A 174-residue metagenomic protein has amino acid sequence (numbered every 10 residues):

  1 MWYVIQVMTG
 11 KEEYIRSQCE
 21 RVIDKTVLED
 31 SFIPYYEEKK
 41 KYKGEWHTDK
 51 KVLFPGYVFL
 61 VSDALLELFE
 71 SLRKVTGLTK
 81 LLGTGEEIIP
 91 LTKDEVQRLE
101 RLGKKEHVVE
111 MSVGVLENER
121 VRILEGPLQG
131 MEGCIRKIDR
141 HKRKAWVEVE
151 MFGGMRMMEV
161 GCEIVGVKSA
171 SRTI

Functional and structural regions predicted by a protein language model:
M1, L124-E132: Short coil-to-beta-strand transition motifs
M1-R122, K142, W146-I174: Acidic-enriched and Gly/Ser
G126-L128, I138-R143: Short, conserved beta-turn/loop elements at beta-strand boundaries and strand-helix junctions
